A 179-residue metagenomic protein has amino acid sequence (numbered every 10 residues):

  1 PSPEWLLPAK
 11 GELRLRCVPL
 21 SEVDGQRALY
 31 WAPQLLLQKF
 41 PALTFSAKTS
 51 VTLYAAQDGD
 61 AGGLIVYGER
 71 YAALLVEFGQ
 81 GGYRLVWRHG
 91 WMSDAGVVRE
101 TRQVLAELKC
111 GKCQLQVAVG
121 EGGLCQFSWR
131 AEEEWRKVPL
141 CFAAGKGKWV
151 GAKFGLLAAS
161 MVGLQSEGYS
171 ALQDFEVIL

Functional and structural regions predicted by a protein language model:
P1-L179: Extracellular glycan-recognition regions
